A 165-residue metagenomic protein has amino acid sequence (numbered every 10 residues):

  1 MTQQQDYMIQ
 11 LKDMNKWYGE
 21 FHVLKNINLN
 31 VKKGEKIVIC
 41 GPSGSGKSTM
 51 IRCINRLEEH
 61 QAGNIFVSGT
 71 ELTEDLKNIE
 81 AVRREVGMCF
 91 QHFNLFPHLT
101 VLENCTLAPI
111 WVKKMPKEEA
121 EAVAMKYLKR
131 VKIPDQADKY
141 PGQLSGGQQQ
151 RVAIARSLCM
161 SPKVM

Functional and structural regions predicted by a protein language model:
T2-Q3: Pre-NBD coupling/linker segments of ABC/ABC-like ATPases
D6-M165: ABC family nucleotide-binding domain
